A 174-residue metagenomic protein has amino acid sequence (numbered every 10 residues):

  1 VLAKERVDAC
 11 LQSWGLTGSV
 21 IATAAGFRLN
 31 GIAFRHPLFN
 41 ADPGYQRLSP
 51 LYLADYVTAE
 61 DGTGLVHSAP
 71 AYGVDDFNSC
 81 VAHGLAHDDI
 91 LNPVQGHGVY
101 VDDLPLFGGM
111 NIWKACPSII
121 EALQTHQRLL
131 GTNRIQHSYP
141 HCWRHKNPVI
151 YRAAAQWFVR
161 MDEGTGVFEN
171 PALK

Functional and structural regions predicted by a protein language model:
V1-L65, V74-N78: Protease-associated
G31, A41, Y56, E60-K174: Residue patterns forming the tRNA-binding/recognition surfaces of aminoacyl-tRNA synthetases and related DALR
